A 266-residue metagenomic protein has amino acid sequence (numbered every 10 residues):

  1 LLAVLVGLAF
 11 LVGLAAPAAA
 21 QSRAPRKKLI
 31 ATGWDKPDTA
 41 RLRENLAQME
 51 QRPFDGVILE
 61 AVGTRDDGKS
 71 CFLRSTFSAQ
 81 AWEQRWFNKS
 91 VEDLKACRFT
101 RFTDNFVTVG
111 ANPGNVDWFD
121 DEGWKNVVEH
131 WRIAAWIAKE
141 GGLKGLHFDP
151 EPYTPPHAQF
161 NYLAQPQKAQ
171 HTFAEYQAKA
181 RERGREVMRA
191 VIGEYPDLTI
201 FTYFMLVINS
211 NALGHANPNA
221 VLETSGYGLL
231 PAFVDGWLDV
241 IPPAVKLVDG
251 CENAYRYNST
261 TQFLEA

Functional and structural regions predicted by a protein language model:
L2-G13: Bacterial N-terminal signal peptides
A16-A20: Sec/Tat signal peptide C-region and signal peptidase I cleavage site
Q21-A266: Glycan-processing catalytic domains of CAZymes
